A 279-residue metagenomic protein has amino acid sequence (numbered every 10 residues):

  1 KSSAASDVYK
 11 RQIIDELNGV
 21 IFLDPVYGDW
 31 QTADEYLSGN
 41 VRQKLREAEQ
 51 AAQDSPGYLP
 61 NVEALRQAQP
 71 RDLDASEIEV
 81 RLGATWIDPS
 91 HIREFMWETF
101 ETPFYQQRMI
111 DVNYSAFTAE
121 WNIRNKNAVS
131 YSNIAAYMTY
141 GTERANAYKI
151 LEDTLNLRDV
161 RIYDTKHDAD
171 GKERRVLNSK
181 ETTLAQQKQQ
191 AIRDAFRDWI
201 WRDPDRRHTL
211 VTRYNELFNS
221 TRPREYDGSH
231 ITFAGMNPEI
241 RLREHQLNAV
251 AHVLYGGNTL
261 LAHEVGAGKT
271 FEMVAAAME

Functional and structural regions predicted by a protein language model:
K1-S2, Y214: Conserved structural-core and active-site-/substrate-pathway-adjacent residues in large, well-folded domains of enzymes
S3-Y9: Short, small-residue-biased leader/transition segments that mark boundaries at the very start of proteins
S6, K180, L184, R202 (+2 more regions): Conserved aromatic-histidine-acidic binding/catalytic patches
K10-I14: Non-catalytic accessory regions
I21, Y27-D29, A33-E216: N-terminal accessory nucleic-acid engagement/regulatory domains that precede and modulate ATP-driven motor cores
L23-D24, E279: Acidic/polar residues at beta-strand termini and the immediately following turn/coil
H208, E216-E279: ASCE P-loop NTPase motor core, strongest for the SF2 helicase catalytic module
